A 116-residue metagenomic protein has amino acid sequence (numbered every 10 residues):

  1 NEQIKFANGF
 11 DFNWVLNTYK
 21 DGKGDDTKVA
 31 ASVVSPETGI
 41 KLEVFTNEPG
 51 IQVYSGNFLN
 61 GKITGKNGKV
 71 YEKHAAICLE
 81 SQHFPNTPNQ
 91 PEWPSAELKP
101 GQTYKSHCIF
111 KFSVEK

Functional and structural regions predicted by a protein language model:
N1-K116: Active-site pocket scaffolds in enzymes
